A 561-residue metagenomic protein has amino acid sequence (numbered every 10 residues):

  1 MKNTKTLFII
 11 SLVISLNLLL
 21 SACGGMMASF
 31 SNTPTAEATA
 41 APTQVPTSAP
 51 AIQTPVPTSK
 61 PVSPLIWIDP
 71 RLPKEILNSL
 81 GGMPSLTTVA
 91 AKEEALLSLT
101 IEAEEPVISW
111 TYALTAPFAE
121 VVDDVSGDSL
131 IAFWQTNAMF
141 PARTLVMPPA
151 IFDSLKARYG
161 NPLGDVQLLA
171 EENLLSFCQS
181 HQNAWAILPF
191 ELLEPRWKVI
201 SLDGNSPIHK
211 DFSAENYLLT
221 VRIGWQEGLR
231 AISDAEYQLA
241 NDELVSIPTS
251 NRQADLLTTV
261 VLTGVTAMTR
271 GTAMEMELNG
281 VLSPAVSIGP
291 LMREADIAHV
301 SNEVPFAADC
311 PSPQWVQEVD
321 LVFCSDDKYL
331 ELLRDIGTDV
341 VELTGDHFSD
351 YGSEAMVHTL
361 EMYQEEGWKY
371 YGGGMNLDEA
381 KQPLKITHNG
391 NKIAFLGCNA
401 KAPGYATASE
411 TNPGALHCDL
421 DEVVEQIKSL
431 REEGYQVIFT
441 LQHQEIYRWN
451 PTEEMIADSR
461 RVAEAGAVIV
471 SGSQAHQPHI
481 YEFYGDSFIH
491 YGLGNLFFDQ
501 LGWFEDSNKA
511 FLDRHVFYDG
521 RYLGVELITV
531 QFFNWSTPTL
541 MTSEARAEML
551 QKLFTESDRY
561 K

Functional and structural regions predicted by a protein language model:
M1-I10: Bacterial N-terminal signal peptides that target proteins for export
L12, L16-L19, C23-K60, T555 (+1 more regions): Ser/Thr-rich, Proline-interspersed low-complexity disordered segments
L16, W185-L188, F439, V470-G472: Short hydrophobic alpha-helical runs that function as membrane-insertion/retention elements
P61-P84, K92-S250: Exported/periplasmic ABC-transporter solute-binding proteins
G82-E93, E294-D296, Y435: A generic structural motif
T88, S98, V166-L168, A186 (+5 more regions): Conserved beta-strand scaffold positions in the cores of enzyme catalytic domains, especially in NTP/NDP-utilizing
V89-A90, E104-E105, I288-M292: Short secondary-structure boundary/capping segments within folded domains
A240-K561: Acidic, metal/ion-coordinating pockets
